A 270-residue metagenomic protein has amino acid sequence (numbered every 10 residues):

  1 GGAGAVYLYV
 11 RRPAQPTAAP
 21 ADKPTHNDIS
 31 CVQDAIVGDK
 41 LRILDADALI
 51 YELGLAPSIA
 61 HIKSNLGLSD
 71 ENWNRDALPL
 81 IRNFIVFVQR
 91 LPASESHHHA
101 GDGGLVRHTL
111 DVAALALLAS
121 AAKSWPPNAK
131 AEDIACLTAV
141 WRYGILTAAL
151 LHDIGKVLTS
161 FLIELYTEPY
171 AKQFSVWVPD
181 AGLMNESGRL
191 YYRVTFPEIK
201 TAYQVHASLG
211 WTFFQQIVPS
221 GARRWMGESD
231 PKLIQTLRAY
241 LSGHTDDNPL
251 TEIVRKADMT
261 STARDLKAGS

Functional and structural regions predicted by a protein language model:
G1-V6: Core hydrophobic alpha-helical transmembrane segments of single-pass membrane proteins
Y7-P79, L117-S120, S124, N128-A129 (+1 more regions): Histidine-centered, transition-metal-coordinating active-site segments
C31-G188: Acidic/His-rich, divalent-metal-binding segments that scaffold phosphate/diphosphate chemistry
A93, S124-G269: Divalent metal-dependent catalytic cores for phosphoryl transfer on phosphate-bearing substrates
